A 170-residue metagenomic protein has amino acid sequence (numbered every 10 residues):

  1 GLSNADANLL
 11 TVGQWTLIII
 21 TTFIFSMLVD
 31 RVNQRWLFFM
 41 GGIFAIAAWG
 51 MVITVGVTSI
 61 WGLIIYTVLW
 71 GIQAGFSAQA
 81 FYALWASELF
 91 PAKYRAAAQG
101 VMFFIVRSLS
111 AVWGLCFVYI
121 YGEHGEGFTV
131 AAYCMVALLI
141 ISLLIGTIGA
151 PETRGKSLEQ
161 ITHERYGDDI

Functional and structural regions predicted by a protein language model:
G1-I170: Transmembrane-helix signature of 12-pass secondary carriers
